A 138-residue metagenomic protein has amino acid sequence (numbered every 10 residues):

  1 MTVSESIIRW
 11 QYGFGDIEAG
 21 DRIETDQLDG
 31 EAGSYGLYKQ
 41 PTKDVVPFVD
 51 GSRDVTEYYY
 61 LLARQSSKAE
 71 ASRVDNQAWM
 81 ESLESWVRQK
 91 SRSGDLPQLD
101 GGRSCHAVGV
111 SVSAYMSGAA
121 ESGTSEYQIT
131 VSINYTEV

Functional and structural regions predicted by a protein language model:
M1-Q27, P41-V138: Charged, amphipathic alpha-helical segments and their flanking helix caps
Y35-Y38: A short, hydrophobic beta-strand-centered structural micro-motif
